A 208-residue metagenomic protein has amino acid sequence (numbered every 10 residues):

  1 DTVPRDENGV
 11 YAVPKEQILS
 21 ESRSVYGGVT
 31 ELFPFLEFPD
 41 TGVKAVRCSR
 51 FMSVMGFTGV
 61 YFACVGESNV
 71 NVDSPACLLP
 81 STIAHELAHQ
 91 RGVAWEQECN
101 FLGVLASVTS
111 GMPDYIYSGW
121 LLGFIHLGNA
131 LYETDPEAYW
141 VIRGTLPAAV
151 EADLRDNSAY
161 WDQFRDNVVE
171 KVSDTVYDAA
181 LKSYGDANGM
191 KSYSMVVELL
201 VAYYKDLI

Functional and structural regions predicted by a protein language model:
T2-V72, A76: Auxiliary, metal-adjacent structural segments of Zn-dependent hydrolase domains
K15, V72-P80, G92-E96, D114-Y117 (+2 more regions): Solvent-exposed, acidic/flexible segments
F35, E133-E137, G185-G189: Intrinsically disordered or highly flexible coil/loop and linker segments, enriched in small and charged/polar residues
S74, L87, R91, G128-L131 (+1 more regions): Generic structural signal for hydrophobic core residues of well-folded globular domains
S81-N100, V104-L105: Active-site recognition of the HExxH zinc-binding catalytic motif
S81-T82, E86, S110, G119-H126 (+1 more regions): Amphipathic, soluble alpha/beta structural segments
F101-A152: Active-site/pore-lining binding-face segments in mid-to-C-terminal subdomains
V150-I208: Pan-zinc metallopeptidase signature
